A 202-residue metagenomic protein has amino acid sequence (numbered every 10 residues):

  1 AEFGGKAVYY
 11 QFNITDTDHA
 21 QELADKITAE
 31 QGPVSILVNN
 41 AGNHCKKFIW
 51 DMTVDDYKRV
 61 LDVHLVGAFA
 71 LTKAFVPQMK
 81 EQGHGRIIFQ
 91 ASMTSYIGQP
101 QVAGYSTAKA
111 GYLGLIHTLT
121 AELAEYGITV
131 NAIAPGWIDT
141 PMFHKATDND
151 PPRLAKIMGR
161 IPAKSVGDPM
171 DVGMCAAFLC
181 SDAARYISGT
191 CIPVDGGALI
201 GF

Functional and structural regions predicted by a protein language model:
A1-P33, C45, D55-D56: Short-chain dehydrogenase/reductase
F48-I49, D56-K58, I157: Substrate-binding pocket helix/loop in short-chain dehydrogenase/reductase
W50, I97-A103, E125-Y126, K164 (+2 more regions): Active-site loop immediately N-terminal to the catalytic Tyr-X3-Lys motif of short-chain dehydrogenase/reductase
T72, A108, I116: Active-site helix of classical SDR
P77, A121-E125, R185: Alpha-helical segment proximal to the catalytic Tyr-Lys
S92: Residue(s) in the substrate-gating loop at a strand-loop-helix junction that position the organic substrate next
I97, A177, S188-F202: Short C-terminal tail/terminal secondary-structure segment of NAD(P)H-dependent dehydrogenase/reductase domains
